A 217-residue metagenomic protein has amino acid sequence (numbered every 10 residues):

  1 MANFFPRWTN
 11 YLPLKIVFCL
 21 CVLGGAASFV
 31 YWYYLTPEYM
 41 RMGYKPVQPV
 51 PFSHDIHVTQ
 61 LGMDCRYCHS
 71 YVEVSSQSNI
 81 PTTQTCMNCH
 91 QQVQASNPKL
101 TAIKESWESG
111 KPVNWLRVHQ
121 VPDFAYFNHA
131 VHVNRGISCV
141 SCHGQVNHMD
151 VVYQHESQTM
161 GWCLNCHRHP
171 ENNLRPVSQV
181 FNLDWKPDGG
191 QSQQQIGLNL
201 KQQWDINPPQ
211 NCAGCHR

Functional and structural regions predicted by a protein language model:
M1-T9: N-terminal Lys/Arg-rich, disordered targeting/topogenic segments
K15-W32: Hydrophobic membrane-insertion alpha-helices, especially the h-region of bacterial N-terminal signal peptides
S28-P46: Aromatic-capped interface at the extracytoplasmic side of an N-terminal signal-anchor transmembrane helix
G43, P49-P51, P112-N114, F124-Y126: Residue-level preference for alpha-helix termini and adjacent loops
P46-L100, N128-R217: Sequence context surrounding c-type heme c attachment/ligation sites in exported
T101-V121: Carboxylate-rich helix-loop segments that flank metal/cofactor sites and access channels in metalloenzymes
W115-V133: Short, solvent-exposed interaction modules
